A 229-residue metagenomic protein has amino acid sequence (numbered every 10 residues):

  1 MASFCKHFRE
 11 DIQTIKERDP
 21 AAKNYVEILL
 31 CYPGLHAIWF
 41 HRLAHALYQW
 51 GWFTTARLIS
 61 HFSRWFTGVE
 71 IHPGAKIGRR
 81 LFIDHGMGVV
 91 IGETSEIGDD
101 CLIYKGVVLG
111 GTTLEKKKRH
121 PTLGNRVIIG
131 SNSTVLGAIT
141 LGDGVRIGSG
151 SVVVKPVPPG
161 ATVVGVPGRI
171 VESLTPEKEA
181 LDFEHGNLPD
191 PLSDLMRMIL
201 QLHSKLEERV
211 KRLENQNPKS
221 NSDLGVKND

Functional and structural regions predicted by a protein language model:
M1-S63, K178-D229: Terminal amphipathic alpha-helical/low-complexity segments used for targeting or macromolecular assembly
P20, P73, P121, P156-P159 (+4 more regions): Proline-rich intrinsically disordered, low-complexity coils
G34, W39-R42, A75, L81 (+2 more regions): Solvent-exposed, flexible loop/coil residues
R64-V171: Structural signal for interior beta-strand "rungs" in well-ordered beta-sheet cores of soluble enzyme domains
R169-L181: A structural signal for small-residue-enriched, beta-sheet-centric alpha/beta enzyme cores and oligomeric scaffold folds
